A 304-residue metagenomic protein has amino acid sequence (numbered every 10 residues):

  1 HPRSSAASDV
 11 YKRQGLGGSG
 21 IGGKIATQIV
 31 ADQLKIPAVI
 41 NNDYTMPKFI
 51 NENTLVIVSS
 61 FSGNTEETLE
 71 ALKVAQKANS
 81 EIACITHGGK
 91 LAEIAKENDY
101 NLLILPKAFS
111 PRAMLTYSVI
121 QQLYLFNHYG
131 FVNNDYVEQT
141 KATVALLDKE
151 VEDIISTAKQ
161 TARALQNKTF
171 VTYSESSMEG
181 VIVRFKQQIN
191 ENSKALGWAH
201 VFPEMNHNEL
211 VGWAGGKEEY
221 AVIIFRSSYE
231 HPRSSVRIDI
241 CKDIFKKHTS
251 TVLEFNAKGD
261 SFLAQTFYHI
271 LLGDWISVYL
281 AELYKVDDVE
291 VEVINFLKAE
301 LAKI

Functional and structural regions predicted by a protein language model:
H1-A7, Y11: Single conserved hydrophobic/aromatic residue that forms the stacking wall/gate of nucleotide- or nucleobase-binding
A6-S8, N127-A221, A299-I304: Active-site phosphate/pyrophosphate-binding segments
D9-D148, S227-P232, V236-T251: Glycine-rich phosphate-binding loops that contact phosphosugars or nucleotide phosphates
G18, S177-M178, E204, S227-E230 (+1 more regions): Short, glycine-/Ser/Thr-/acidic-enriched flexible segments
T27-Q28, L69, V119-F126, V183-N190 (+5 more regions): Predominant activation on well-ordered alpha-helical scaffold segments within soluble catalytic domains
I40-D43, A195-N206, T251-D260: A generic structural motif
V211-E292: C-terminal active-site/capping subdomain that shapes the small-molecule cofactor and substrate pocket of enzyme
D287-I304: Short, small/acidic-rich helices and loops at N termini and domain boundaries of DNA replication/processing enzymes
